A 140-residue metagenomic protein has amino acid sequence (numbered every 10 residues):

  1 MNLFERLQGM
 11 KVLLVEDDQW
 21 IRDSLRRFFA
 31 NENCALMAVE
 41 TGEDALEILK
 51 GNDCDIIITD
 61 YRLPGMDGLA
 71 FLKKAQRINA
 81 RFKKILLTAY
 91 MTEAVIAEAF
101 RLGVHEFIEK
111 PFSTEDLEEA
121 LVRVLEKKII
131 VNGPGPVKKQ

Functional and structural regions predicted by a protein language model:
M1-K11, E118-Q140: Non-catalytic signal-transmission and effector/linker regions of two-component phosphorelay proteins
D18-M37: Two-component/phosphorelay signaling modules centered on CheY-like receiver
A38-I56: Acidic, metal-coordinating helix/loop segments flanking the phosphotransfer/catalytic sites of two-component signaling
T41, D67-A70: Acidic catalytic/metal-coordinating carboxylates
D60, T88: Active-site residues of response regulator receiver
P64, T92: The feature encodes the CheY-like receiver
A94, F112-L121: C-terminal output helix
